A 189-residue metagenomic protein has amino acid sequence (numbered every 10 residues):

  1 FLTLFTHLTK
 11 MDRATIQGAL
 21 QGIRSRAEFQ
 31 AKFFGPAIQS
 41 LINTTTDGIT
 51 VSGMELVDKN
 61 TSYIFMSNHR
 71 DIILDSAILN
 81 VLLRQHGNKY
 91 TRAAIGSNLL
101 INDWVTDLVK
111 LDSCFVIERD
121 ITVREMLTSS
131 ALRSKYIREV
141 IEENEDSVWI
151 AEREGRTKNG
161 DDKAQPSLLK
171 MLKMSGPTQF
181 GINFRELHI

Functional and structural regions predicted by a protein language model:
F1-Y63, H69-N80, R84, T106 (+1 more regions): Membrane-anchoring hydrophobic helices of lipid-metabolizing enzymes
S40, L82, Y136-V140, T178: A generic secondary-structure signal
T44-D47, M126-A131: A conditional alpha-helix N-cap/helix-loop micro-motif detector
G48-T50, R92, H188: Conserved beta-strand segments of alpha/beta enzyme cores
D58-M126, K173-N183: Catalytic core of membrane glycerolipid acyltransferases/transacylases, capturing the structured, soluble-facing
N60-S67, R133-S175, R185-I189: Conserved Motif II region of HX4D acyltransferases
T91, T128-A131, K135: Basic/hydrophobic alpha-helical interface regions
